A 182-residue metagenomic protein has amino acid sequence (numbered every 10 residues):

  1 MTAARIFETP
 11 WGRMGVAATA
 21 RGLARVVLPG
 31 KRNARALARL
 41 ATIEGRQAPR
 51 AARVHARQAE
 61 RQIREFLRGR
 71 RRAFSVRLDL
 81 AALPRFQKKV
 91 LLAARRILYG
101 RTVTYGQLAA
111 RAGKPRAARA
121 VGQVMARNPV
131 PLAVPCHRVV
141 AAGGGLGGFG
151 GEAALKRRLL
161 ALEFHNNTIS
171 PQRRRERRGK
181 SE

Functional and structural regions predicted by a protein language model:
M1-R116, L162-I169, E182: Basic nucleic-acid-binding alpha-helical/helix-turn surface characteristic of O6-alkylguanine DNA
R116-R158: Short glycine/serine-rich loop segments
G151-T168, R173: Acidic, glycine-rich catalytic/binding loops that coordinate metals and/or anionic ligands
Q172-S181: Short, low-complexity, charge-dense intrinsically disordered segments
